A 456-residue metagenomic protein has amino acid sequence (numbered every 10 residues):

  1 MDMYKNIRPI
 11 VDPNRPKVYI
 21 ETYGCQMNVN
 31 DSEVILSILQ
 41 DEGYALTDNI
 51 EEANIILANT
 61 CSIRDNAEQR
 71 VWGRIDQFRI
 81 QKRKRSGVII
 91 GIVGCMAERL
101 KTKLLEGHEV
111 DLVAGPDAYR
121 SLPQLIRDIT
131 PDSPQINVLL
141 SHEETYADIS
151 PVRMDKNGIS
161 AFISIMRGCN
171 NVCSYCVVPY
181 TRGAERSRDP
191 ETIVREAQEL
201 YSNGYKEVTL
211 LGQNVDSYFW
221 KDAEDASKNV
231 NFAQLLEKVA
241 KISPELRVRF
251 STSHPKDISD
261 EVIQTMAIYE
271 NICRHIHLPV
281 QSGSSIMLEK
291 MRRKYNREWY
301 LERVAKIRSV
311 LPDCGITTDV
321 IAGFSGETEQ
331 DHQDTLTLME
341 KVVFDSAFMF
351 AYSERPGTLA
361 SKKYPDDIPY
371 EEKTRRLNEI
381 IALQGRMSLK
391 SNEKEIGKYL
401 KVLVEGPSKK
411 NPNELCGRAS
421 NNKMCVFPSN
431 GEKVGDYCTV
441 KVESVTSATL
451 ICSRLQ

Functional and structural regions predicted by a protein language model:
M1-F219, N231, E261, I276 (+6 more regions): Proteins enriched for Cys/Gly/acidic motifs involved in redox and nucleic-acid/cofactor modification
K5, A360-Q456: Terminal RNA-binding accessory module
I10, R153-M154, Q264-I268, V280 (+4 more regions): Replace "in large, NTP-powered and nucleic-acid-processing enzymes" with "in large, NTP-powered factors and other
N28, R64-A67, A97, P255 (+3 more regions): Alpha-helix N-cap/loop-to-helix initiation residues
I90-G94, S202-Q330, E340: Conserved SAM/AdoMet-binding glycine-rich loop
R120, N171, D216, S285-I286 (+2 more regions): Glycine-centered loop/turn positions within well-structured domains that cap or flank conserved ligand/cofactor-binding
D155-I159, C169-N171, I272, S282 (+5 more regions): Short flexible coil/turn linkers enriched for glycine and charged/polar residues that connect secondary-structure
C173, I193, L210, F250 (+7 more regions): Conserved, mostly hydrophobic/aromatic
